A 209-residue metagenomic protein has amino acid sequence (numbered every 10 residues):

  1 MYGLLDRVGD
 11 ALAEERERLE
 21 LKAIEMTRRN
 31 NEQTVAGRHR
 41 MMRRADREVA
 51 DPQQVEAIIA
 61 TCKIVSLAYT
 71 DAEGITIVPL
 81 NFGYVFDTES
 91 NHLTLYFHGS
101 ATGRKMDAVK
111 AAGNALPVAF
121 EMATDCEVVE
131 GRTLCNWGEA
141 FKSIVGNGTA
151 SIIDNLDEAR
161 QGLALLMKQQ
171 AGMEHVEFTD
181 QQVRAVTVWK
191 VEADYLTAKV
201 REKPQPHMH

Functional and structural regions predicted by a protein language model:
Y2-L5, A11-A60: Extreme N-terminal tail/first-helix region
A23-D46, D125-H209: Charged, gly/pro-rich active-site loop segments
T27-R28, A45-R47, P52, E56 (+4 more regions): Anion-coordinating catalytic cores for phosphoryl-, nucleotidyl-, and glycosidic chemistry
V35-H92: An N-terminal domain-cap segment
A57, A108-A112, D180-V183: A general structural signal for short secondary-structure junctions and capping/turn motifs
K63-V65, V78, N91-L95, N114-F120 (+2 more regions): A generic structural signal for short beta-strands and their flanking turns/coil linkers
A68, N81-G83, E121, T149 (+1 more regions): Residue-level recognition of well-ordered beta-strand positions that form the cores of beta-sheet-rich folds across
G83-V128: A short mixed-secondary-structure module that forms the rim of ligand-binding clefts
